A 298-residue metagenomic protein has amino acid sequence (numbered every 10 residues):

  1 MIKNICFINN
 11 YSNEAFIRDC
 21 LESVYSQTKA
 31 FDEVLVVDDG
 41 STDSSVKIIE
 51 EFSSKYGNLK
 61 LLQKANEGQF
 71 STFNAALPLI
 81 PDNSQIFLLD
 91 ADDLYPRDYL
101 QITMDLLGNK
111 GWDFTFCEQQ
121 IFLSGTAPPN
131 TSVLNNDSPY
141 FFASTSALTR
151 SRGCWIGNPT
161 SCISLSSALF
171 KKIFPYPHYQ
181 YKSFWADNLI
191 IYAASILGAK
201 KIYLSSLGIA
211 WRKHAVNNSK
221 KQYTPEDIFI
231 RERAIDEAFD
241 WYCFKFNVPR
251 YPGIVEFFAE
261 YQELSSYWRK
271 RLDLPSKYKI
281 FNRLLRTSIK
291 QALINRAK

Functional and structural regions predicted by a protein language model:
I2-N4, Y25-V36, S44, G57-K60: Short loop->beta transition adjacent to catalytic acidic/histidine clusters or analogous donor-positioning motifs
S12-S26: Short, well-formed alpha-helical segments that are part of the catalytic scaffolds of diverse glycosyltransferases
D38-K47, D90: A conserved acidic beta->alpha catalytic loop
K64-P81: Glycine-rich, basic loop-to-helix element that forms the pyrophosphate-binding segment of sugar-nucleotide handling
N83-L94: Short beta-strand-to-loop acidic/aromatic patch adjacent to the donor-nucleotide binding site
D98-N130: Conserved donor NDP-sugar-binding/catalytic core segment of glycosyltransferases
P139-Y223: Conserved nucleotide-sugar donor-binding catalytic segment
F142, L207-A215, K220-Y251: Catalytic core of nucleotide-sugar-dependent glycosyltransferases
